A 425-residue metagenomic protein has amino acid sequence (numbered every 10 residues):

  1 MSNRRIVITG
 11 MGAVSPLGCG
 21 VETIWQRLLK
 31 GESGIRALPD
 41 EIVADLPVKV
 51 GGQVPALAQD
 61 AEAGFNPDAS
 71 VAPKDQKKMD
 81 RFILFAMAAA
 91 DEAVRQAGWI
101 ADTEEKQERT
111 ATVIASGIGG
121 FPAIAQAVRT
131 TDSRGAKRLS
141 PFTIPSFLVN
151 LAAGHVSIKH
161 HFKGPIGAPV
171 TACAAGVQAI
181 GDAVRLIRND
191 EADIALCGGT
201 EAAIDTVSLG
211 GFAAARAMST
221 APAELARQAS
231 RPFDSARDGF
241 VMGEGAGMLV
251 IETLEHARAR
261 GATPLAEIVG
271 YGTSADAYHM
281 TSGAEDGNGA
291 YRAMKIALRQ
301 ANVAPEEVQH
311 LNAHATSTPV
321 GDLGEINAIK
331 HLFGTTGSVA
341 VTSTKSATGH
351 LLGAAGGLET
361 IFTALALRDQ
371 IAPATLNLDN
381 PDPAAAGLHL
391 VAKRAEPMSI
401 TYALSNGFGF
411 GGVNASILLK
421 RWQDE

Functional and structural regions predicted by a protein language model:
M1-D75, E255-E267, I361-T375, K420-E425: ACP-dependent fatty acid/polyketide chain-elongation machinery
R5-T9, R36, L225-A301, H310 (+1 more regions): Condensing-enzyme catalytic core mediating Claisen C-C bond formation in acyl metabolism
I8, E32-T171, T200-G211, P305-G321: Conserved beta-ketoacyl condensing-enzyme motif
G10, L28, A90, T112 (+10 more regions): Conserved small-residue
P39, E191-D238, Y271-E285, A313-D322 (+1 more regions): Acyl-CoA/ACP chain-elongation machinery
A86-A97, A152, A179, E252-L254 (+5 more regions): Short, well-ordered amphipathic alpha-helical segments that serve as non-catalytic structural scaffolds within diverse
A86-W99, V149, S157-H160, P165-E201 (+3 more regions): Active-site-proximal alpha-helical scaffold in enzymes
S133-S140, Q178-G181, R185, I194 (+4 more regions): Glycine-/small-residue-rich "gating" segment that lines the acyl/pantetheine channel and substrate pocket
